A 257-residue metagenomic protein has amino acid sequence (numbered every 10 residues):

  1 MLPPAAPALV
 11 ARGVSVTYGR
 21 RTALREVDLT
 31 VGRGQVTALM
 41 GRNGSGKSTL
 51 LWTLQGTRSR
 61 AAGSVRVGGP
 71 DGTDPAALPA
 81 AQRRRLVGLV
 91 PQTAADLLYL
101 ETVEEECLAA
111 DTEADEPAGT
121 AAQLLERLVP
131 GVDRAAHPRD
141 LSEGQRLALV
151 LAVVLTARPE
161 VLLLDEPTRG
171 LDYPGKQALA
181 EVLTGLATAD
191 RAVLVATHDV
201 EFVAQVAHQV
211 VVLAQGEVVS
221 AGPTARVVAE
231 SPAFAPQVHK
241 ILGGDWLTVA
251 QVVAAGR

Functional and structural regions predicted by a protein language model:
M1-V10, F234-R257: ABC ATPase nucleotide-binding domains
M40-R42: The feature captures the beta-strand-to-loop junction immediately N-terminal to the Walker
Q55: Helix-to-loop junction immediately C-terminal to a conserved catalytic motif
S64-Q82: ABC ATPase NBD Q-loop/coupling interface
E116-R134: Conserved ABC ATPase "signature" region
T197-H198: H-loop/switch region of ABC-family ATPase nucleotide-binding domains
E217-I241: Conserved beta-strand-loop-alpha-helix hinge in the C-terminal portion of ABC ATPase nucleotide-binding domains
